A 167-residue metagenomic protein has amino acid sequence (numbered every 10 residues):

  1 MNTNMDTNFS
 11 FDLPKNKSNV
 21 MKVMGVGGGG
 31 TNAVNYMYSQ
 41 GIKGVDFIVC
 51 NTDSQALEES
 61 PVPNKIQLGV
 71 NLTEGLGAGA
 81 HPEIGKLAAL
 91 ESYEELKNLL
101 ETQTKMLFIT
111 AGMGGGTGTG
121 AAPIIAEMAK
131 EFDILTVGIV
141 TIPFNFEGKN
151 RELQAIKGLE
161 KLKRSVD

Functional and structural regions predicted by a protein language model:
M1-D167: Tubulin/FtsZ superfamily GTPase core signature
